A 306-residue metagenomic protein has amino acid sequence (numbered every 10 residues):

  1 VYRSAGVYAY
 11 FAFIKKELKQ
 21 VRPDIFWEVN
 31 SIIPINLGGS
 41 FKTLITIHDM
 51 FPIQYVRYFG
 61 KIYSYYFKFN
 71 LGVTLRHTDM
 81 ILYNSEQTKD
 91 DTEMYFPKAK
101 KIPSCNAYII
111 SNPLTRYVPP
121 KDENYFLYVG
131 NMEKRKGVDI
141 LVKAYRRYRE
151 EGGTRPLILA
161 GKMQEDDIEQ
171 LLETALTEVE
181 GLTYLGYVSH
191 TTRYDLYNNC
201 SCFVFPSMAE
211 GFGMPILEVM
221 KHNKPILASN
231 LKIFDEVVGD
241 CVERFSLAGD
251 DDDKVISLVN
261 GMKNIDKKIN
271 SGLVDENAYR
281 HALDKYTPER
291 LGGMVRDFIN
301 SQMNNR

Functional and structural regions predicted by a protein language model:
V1-R306: Carbohydrate transferase catalytic cores enriched for Leloir-type hexosyltransferases
